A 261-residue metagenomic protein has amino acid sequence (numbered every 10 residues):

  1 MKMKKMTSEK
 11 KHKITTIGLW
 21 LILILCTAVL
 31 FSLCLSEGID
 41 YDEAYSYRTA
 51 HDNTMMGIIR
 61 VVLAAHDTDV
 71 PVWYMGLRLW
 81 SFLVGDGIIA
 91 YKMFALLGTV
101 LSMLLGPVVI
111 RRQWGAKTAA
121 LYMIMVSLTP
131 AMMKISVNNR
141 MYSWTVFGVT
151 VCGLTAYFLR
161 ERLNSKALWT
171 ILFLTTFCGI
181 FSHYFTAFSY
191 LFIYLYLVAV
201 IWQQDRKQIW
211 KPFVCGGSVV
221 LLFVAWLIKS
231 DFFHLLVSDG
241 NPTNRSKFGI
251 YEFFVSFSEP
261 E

Functional and structural regions predicted by a protein language model:
M1-H12: Short, Lys/Arg-rich, polar N-terminal cytosolic tail immediately upstream of the first transmembrane signal-anchor
T15-E261: Membrane-proximal helix-loop-helix interfaces that form the catalytic/acceptor-binding platform of multi-pass membrane
